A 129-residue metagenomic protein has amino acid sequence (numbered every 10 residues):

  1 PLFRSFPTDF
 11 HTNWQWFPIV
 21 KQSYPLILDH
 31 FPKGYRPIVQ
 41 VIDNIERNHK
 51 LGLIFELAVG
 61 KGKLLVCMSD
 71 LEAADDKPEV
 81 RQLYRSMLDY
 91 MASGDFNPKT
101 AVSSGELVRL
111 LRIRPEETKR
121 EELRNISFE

Functional and structural regions predicted by a protein language model:
P1-E79, F96-E129: Catalytic beta-strand/loop cores that center a nucleophilic Ser/Cys/Thr and support acyl-enzyme chemistry
E79-A92: Short amphipathic C-terminal alpha-helix that caps PH/PH-like domains
